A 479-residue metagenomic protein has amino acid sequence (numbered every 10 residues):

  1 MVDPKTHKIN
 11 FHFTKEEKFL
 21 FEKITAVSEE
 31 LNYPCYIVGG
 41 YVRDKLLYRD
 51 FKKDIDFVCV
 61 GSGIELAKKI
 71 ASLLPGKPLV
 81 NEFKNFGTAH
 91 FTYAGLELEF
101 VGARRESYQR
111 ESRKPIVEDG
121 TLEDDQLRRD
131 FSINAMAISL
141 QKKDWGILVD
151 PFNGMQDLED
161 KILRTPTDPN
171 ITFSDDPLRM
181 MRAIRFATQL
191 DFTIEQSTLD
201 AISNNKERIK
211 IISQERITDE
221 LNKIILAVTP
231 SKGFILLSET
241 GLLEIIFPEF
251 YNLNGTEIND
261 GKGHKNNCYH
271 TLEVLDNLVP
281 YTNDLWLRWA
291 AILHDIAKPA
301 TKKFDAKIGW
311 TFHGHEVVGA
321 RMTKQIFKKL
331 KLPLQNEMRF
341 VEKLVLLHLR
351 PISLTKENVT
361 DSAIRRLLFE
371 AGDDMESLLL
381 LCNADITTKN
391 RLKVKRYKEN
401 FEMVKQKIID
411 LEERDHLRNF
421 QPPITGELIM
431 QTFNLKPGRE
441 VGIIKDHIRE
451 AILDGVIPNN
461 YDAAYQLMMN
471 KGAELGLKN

Functional and structural regions predicted by a protein language model:
M1-N479: Catalytic cores of the polymerase beta-like nucleotidyltransferase superfamily and closely associated nucleotide
